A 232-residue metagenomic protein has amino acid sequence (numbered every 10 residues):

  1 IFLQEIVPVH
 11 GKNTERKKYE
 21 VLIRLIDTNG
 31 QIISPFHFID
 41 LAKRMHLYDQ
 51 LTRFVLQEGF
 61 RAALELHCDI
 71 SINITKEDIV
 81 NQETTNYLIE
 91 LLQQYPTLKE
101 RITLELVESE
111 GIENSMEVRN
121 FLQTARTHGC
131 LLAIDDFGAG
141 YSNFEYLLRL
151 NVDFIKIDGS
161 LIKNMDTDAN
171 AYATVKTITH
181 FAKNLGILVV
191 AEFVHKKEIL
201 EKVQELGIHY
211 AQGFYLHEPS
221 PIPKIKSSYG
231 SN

Functional and structural regions predicted by a protein language model:
I1-T97, S109-G111, Q123-T124, A139 (+2 more regions): Bacterial c-di-GMP phosphodiesterase EAL domain
R24, T28-G30, T75-Q82, R101 (+2 more regions): EAL-family c-di-GMP phosphodiesterase catalytic domain
T52, V118, A171: Short, conserved glycine- and acidic-residue-centered signature motifs in active-site or ligand-binding loops
R119-L122, V175: A short, noncatalytic alpha-helical element within ATPase nucleotide-binding/catalytic domains
